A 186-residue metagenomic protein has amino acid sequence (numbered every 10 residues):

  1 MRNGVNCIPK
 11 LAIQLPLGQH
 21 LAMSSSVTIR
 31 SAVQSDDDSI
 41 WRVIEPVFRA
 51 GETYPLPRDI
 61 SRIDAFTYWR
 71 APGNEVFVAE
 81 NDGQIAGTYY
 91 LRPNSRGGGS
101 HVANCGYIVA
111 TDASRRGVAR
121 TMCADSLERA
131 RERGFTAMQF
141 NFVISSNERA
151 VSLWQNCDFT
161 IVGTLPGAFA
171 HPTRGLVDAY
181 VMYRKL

Functional and structural regions predicted by a protein language model:
T28-I40: A short beta-loop-alpha structural element at the N-terminal edge of CoA-dependent acyl/N-acetyltransferase catalytic
Q34, A50-D112, C123-D125, R129 (+1 more regions): Acetyl-CoA-dependent GNAT
Y107-D112, R116, F142-S146: Active-site acidic-Proline motif in GNAT/NAT acetyltransferases
R115-A130, V151-N156: Conserved acetyl-CoA-binding loop-helix of GNAT-fold acetyltransferases
A130-V143: Conserved GNAT acetyl-CoA-binding A-motif
F140-A150, A168-A170: Conserved beta-strand-loop-alpha-helix junction that forms the acyl-donor binding cleft
Q155-L165: Conserved acetyl-CoA-binding loop of GNAT-fold acetyltransferases
